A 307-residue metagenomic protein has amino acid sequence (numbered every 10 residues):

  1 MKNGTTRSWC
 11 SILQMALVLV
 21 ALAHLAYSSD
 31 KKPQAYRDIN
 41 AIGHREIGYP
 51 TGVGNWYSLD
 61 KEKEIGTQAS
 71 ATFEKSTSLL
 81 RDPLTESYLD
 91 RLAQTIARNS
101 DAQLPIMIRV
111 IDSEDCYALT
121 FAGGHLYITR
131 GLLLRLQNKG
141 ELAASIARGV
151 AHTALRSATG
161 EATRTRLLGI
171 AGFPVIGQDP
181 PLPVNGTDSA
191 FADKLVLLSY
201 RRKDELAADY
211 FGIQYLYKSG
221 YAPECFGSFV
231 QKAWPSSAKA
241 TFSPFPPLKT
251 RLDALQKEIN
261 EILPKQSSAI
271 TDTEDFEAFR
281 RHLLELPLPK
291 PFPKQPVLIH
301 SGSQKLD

Functional and structural regions predicted by a protein language model:
K2-M15: Bacterial N-terminal signal peptides that target proteins for export
S11-Q14, A26-A71, S78, R98-Y117 (+2 more regions): C-terminal capping/extension segments of zinc metalloprotease domains
V18-A26: Hydrophobic h-region of N-terminal signal peptides that target proteins for export in Gram-negative bacteria
L84-S100: Zn2+-dependent metallopeptidase catalytic core
T120-G124: A short, glycine/Asx- and small/polar-enriched loop/turn that sits immediately N-terminal to a beta-strand
R130-A144: Short pre-active-site segment immediately N-terminal to the catalytic Zn-binding motif
G140, V150-R166: Catalytic Zn2+-binding segment of zinc metalloproteases
L168-S199: Post-HExxH zinc-binding segment in Zn-dependent metallohydrolases
